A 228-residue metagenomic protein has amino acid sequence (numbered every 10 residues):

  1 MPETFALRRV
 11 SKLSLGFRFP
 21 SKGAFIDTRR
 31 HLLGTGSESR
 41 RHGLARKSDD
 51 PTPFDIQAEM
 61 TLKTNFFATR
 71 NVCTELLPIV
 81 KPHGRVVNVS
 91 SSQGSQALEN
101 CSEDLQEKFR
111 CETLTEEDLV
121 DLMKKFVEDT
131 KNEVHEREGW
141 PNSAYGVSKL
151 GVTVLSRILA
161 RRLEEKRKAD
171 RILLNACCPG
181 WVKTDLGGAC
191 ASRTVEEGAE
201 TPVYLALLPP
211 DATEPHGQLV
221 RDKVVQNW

Functional and structural regions predicted by a protein language model:
P2-F25: Conserved Rossmann-fold cofactor-binding substructure of NAD(P)-dependent oxidoreductases
L13-S14, R29-R30, V86: Conserved hydrophobic beta-strands of the Rossmann-like cofactor-binding core in SDR/related NAD(P)H-dependent
R30-S48: Conserved NAD(P)H cofactor-binding loop of Rossmann-fold oxidoreductase domains
H42-L62, P82-A169, C178-P179, A189: Catalytic loop of short-chain dehydrogenase/reductase
N71, A176-T184, G188-W228: C-terminal helical subdomain
C73-T74, R157: A short, exposed helix-loop element centered on a Lys and neighboring polar residues
V80-P82, P210: Short conserved AdoMet
